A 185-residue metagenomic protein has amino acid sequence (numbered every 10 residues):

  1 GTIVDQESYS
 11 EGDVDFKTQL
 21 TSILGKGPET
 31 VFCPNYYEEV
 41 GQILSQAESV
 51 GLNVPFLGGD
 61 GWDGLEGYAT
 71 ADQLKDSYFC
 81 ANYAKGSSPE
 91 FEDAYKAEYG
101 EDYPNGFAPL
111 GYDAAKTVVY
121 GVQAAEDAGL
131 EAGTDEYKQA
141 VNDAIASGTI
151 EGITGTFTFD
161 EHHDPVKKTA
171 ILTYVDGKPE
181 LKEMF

Functional and structural regions predicted by a protein language model:
G1-F185: Extracytosolic ligand-binding ectodomains
